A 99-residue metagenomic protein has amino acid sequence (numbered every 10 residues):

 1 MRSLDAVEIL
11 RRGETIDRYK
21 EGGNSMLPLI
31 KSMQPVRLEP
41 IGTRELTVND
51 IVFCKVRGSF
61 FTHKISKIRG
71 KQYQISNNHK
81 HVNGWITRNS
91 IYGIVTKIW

Functional and structural regions predicted by a protein language model:
M1-W99: Extended hydrophobic leader/signal-anchor segments used for secretion and membrane insertion
